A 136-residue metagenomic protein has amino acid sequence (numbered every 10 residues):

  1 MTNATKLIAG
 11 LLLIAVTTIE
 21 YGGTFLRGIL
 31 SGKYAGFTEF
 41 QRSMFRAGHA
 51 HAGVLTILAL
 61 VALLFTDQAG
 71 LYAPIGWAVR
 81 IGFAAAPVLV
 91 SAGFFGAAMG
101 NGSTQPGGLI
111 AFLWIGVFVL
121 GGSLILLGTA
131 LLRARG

Functional and structural regions predicted by a protein language model:
M1-G136: Polytopic transmembrane helical bundles with strong interfacial aromatic enrichment
